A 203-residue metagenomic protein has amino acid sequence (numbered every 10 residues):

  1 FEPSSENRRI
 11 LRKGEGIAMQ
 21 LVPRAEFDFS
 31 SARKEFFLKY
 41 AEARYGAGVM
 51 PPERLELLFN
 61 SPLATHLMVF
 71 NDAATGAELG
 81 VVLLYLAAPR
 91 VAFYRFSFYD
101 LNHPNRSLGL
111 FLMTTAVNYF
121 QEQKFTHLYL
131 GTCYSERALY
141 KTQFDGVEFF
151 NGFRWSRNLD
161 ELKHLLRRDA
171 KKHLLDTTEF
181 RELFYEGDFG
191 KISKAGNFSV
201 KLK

Functional and structural regions predicted by a protein language model:
F1-E15, L130-K203: Terminal substrate-recognition subdomain of acyl/acetyltransferases
F1-N105, S135, F189-K203: A conserved beta-strand-loop-helix scaffold within acyl/acetyltransferase catalytic domains
F37, M113-A116, K141: Residue-level preference for non-acidic, small/hydrophobic
N105-N118: Conserved acetyl-CoA-binding loop-helix of GNAT-fold acetyltransferases
F120-G131: Conserved GNAT acetyl-CoA-binding A-motif
